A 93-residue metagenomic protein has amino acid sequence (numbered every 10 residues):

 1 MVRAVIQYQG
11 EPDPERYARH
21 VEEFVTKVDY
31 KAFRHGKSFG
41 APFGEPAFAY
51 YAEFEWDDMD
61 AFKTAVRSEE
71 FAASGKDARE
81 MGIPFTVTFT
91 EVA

Functional and structural regions predicted by a protein language model:
M1-R67, T88-A93: Short S/T/G/P-rich N-terminal loop/turn motif that feeds into the first structured element of a domain
V28-D29, A73-K76: Short arginine-rich
V66, G75-A78: Short, flexible helix/strand-to-coil boundary loops that buttress conserved ligand/catalytic motifs in alpha/beta
